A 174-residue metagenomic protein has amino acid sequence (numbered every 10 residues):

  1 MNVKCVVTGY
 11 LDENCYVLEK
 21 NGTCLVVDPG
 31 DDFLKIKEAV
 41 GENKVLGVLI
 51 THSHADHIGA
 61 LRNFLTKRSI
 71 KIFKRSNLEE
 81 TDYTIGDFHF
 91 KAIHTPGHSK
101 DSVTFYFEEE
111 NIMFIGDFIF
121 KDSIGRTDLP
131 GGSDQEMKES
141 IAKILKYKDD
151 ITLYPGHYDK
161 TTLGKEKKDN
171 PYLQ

Functional and structural regions predicted by a protein language model:
M1-N43, T104-G116: Conserved beta-strand hairpin/beta-sheet module of binuclear metal-dependent hydrolase folds, prominently
G22, D31, A55, G97 (+3 more regions): Short, glycine/acidic-enriched loop or turn micro-motifs at the edges of active sites
V26-P29, L46-H54, K71-S76, H94-G97 (+2 more regions): Active-site neighborhood of phospho(di)ester-bond hydrolases with catalytic His/Asp-centered motifs
P29, I58, M137, I141: Aromatic/hydrophobic pocket-lining residues that form the small-molecule binding cavity in soluble enzyme cores
F33-R75: Active-site metal-binding motif and surrounding structural segment of the metallo-beta-lactamase
N43, G86-F88, K148-D149: Structured loop/turn residues at beta-strand edges in well-structured enzyme cores
I58-S99: Helix-adjacent hinge/juxtasegments
K100-Q174: Metallo-beta-lactamase
